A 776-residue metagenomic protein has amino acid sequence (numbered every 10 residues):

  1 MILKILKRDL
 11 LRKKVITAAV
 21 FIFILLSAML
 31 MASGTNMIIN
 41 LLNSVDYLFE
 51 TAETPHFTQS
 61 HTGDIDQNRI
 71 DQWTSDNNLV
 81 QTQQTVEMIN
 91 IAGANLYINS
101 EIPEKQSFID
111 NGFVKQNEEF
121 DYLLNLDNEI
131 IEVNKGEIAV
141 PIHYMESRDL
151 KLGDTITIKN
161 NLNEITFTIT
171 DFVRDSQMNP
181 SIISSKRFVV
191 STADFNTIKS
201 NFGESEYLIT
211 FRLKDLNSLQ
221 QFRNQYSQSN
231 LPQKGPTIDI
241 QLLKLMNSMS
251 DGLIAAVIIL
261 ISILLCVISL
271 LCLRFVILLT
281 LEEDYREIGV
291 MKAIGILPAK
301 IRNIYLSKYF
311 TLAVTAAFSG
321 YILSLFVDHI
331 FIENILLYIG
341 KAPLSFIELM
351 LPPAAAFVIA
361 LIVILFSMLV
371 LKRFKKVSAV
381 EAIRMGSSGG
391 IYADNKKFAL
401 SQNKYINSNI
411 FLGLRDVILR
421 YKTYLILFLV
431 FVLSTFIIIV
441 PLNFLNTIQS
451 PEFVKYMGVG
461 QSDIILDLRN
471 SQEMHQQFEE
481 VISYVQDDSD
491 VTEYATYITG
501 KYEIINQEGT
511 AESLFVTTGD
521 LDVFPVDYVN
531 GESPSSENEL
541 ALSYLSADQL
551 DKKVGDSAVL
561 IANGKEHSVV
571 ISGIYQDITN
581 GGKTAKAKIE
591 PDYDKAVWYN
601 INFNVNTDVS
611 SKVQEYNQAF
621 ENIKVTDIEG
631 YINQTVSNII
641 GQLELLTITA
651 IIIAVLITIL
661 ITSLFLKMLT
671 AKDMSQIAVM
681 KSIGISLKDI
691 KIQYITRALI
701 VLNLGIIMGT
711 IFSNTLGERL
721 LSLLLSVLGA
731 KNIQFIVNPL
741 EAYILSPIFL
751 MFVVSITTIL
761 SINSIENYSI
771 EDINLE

Functional and structural regions predicted by a protein language model:
M1-K4, N395-F411: Short, membrane-interfacial amphipathic segments enriched in basic
I2-L11, N409-R420: A short amphipathic helical element positioned immediately N-terminal to and/or at the very start of a transmembrane
K13-L41, M249-G289, S307-S324, P353-I362 (+5 more regions): Hydrophobic alpha-helical transmembrane segments of multi-pass inner-membrane transport and secretion
I39-D239, N446, F453-T647: Basic-flanked hydrophobic alpha-helices used for secretion and membrane insertion
F318-A354, K372-R373, L704-D772: Short helix-loop junctions at transmembrane helix boundaries
V377-A393, N763-E776: Short cytosolic juxtamembrane segments of multi-pass membrane proteins
